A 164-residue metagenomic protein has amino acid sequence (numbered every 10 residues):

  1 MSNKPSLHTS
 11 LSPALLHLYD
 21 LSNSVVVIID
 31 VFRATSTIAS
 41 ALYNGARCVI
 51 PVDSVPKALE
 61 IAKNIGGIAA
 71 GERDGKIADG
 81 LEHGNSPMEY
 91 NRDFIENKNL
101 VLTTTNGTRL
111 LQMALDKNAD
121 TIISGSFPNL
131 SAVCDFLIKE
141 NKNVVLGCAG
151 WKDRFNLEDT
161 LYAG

Functional and structural regions predicted by a protein language model:
M1-S54, A58-K63: N-terminal glycine-/serine-/threonine-rich phosphate-binding loop
S2-S6, L137-L146: Acidic-glycine-rich active-site phosphate/pyrophosphate-binding loop
T35, S131, R154-L157: Loop/helix-junction capping segments adjacent to catalytic residues or to phosphate/diphosphate-binding pockets
A41-Y43, G84, L115-K117, D159-L161: Short, glycine/charged-enriched secondary-structure capping and boundary segments
A46, T121, F155: Conserved short-loop catalytic and cofactor-binding motifs
V52-N143, W151: Acidic/Gly/His-enriched mid-domain segments of enzyme catalytic cores or analogous surface patches that mediate
G147-G164: Active-site rim beta-loop-alpha module in soluble metabolic enzymes
